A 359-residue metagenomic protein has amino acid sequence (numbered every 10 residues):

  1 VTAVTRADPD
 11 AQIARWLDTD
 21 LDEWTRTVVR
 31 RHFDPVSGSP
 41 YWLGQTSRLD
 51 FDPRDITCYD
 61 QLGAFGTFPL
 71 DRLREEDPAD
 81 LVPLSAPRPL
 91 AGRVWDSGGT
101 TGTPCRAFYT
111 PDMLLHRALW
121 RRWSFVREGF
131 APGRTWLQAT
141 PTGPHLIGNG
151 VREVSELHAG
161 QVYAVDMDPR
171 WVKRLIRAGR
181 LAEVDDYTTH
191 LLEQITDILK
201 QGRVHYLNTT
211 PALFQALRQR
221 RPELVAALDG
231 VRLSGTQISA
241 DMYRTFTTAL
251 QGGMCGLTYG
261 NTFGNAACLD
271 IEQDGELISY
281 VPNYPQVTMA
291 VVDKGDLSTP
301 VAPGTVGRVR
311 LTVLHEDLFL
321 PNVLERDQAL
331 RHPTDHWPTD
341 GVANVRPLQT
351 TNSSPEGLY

Functional and structural regions predicted by a protein language model:
V1-D96, G102-R134, T140-T142, L157 (+4 more regions): Nucleotide 5′-phosphate-binding alpha/beta core
H32, S97, L207, M289 (+1 more regions): Residue-level signal for inorganic ion chemistry
L43-Q45, I147-G150, Q215-P222, A240-T245 (+1 more regions): A short acidic (Asp/Glu
F125-A131, H145-L192: Conserved AMP-binding/adenylation subdomain of ANL enzymes
R152-L157, Q219-A226, T245-G253: Short, surface-exposed basic-aromatic patches at helix termini and helix-loop junctions that form
M167-P169, K173-R174, R180-Y243, G256-F263: Adenylate-forming
Q237-H336: Conserved AMP-binding/adenylate-forming
H336-Y359: Adenylate-forming
